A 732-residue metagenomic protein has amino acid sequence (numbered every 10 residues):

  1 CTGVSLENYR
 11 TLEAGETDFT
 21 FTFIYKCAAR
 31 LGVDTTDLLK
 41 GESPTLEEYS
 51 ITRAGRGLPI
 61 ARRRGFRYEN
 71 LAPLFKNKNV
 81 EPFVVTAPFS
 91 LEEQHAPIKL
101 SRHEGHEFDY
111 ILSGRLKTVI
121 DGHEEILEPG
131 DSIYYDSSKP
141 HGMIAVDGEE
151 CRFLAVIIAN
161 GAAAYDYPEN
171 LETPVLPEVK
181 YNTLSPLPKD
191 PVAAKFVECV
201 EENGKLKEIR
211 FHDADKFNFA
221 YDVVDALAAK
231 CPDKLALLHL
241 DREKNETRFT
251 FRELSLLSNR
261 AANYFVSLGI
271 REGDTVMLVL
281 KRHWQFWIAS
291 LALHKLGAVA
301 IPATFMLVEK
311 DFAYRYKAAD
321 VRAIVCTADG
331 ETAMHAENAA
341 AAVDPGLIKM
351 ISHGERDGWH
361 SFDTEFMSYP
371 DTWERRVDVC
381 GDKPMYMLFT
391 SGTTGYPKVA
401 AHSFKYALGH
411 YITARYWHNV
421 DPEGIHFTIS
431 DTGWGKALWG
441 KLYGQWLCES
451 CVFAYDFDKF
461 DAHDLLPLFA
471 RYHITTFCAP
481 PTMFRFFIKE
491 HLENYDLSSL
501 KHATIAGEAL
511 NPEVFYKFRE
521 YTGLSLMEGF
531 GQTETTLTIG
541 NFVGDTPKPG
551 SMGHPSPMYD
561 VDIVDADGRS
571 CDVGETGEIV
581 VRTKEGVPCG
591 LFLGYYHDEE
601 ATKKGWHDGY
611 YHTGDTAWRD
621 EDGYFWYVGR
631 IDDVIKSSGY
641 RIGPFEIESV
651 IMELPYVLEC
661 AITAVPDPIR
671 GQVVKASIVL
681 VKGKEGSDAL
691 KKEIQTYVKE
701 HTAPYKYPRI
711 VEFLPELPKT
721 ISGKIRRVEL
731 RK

Functional and structural regions predicted by a protein language model:
N182-S185, K295-T364, K682: Structural core segment of the AMP-binding/adenylate-forming
P232-L235, M350-G358, M367-F389, Y396 (+2 more regions): Conserved pre-ATP/AMP-binding loop-to-beta segment of ANL
D233-L291, V308-A313, T364, F404-K405: Conserved AMP-binding/adenylate-forming core of the ANL superfamily
T247-R252, D378, M385-G409: Conserved AMP-binding A3 loop
S255-R260, M367, G381, A400-D421 (+2 more regions): Conserved structural elements of the adenylate-forming
L307, Y314, I324-D329, F477 (+7 more regions): AMP-binding/adenylate-forming catalytic core of the ANL superfamily
L408-T428, T432-T475, K489-E490: Conserved AMP-binding/adenylation subdomain of ANL enzymes
L447, I474-A479, I488-K548, D560: Gly/Ser/Thr-rich phosphate-binding loop
